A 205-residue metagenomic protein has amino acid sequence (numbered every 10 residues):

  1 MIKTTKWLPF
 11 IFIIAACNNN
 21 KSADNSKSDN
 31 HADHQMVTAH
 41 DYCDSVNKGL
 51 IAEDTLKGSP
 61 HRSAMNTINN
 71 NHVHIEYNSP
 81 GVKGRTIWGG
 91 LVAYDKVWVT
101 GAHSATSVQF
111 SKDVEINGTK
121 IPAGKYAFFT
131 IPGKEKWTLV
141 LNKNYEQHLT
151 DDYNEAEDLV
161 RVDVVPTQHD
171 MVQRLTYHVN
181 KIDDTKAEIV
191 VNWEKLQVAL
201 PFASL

Functional and structural regions predicted by a protein language model:
K3-F10: Sec-dependent signal peptide recognition, specifically the positively charged N-region followed immediately by
F10, S59-H61, H103, Q109 (+1 more regions): Short, solvent-exposed coil/turn segments
I14-A16: C-terminal motif of bacterial Sec signal peptides marking the signal peptidase cleavage site
N20-L91, K96, T150-L205: Primarily secretory-pathway and cell-envelope proteins
A93-Q147: Mid-length scaffold segments of soluble, non-membrane domains
